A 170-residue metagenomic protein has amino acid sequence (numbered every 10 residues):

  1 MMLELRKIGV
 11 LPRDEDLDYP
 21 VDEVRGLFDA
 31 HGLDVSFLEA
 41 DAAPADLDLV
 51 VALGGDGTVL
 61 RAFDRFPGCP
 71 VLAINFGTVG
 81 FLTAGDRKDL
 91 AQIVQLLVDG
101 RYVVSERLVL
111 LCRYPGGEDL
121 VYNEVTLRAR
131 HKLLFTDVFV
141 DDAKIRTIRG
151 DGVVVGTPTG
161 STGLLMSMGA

Functional and structural regions predicted by a protein language model:
M1-L49, L53, R65, R87-V103 (+1 more regions): ATP/NTP phosphate-donor binding region
P12-R13, I74-F76: Cofactor-binding loop segments of dinucleotide-utilizing enzymes, especially the Rossmann-like FAD- and NAD(P)+-binding
V50, V71, V153-V154: Short, well-ordered beta-strand core segments
L53-A73, V79, T83-R87: Glycine-rich phosphate/dinucleotide-binding loop and adjoining beta-alpha-beta core of small-molecule
G57-A62, S161-S167: Short glycine/serine/threonine-rich phosphate/pyrophosphate-binding segments that cradle anionic phosphate groups
V79-G152: Catalytic core of DAGKc-family lipid kinases
I148, V155-T162: Conserved binding/recognition cores within well-folded domains
